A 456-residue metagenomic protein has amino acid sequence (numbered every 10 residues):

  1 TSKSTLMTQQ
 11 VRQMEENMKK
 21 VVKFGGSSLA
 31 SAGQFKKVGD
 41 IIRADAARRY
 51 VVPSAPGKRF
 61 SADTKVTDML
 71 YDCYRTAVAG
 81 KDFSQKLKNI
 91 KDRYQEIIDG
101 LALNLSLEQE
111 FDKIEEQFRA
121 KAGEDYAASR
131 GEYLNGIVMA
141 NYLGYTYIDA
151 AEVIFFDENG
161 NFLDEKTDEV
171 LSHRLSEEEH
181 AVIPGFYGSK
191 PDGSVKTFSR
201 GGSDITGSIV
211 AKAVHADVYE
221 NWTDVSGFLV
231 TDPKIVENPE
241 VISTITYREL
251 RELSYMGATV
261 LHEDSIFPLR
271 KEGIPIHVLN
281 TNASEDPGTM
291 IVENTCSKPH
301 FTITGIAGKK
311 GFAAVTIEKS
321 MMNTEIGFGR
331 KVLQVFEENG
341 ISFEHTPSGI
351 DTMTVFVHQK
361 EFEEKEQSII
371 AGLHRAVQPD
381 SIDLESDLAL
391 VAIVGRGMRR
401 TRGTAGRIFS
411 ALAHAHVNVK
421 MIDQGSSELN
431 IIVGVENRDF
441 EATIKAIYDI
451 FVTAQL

Functional and structural regions predicted by a protein language model:
T1-L261, I266, H358, G434-E436 (+1 more regions): Nucleotide/pyrophosphate-binding catalytic subdomain
K19-K20, R48-V51, Y145-T146, E179-V182 (+13 more regions): Structural motif
P56-G57, V225-G227, N280-E285, T295 (+2 more regions): Glycine-rich beta-alpha junction loops
K58, I154-F156, G227-F228, S284-D286 (+2 more regions): Short secondary-structure capping/turn micro-motifs that flank functional sites
H262, G273-N280: Acidic/polar loop patches that form or flank catalytic/metal-binding clefts of enzymes that bind anionic ligands
L269: Acidic-aromatic/histidine active-site loop/patch
P287-L456: A conserved regulatory-domain signal marking ACT and ACT-like small-molecule sensing domains and adjacent regulatory
